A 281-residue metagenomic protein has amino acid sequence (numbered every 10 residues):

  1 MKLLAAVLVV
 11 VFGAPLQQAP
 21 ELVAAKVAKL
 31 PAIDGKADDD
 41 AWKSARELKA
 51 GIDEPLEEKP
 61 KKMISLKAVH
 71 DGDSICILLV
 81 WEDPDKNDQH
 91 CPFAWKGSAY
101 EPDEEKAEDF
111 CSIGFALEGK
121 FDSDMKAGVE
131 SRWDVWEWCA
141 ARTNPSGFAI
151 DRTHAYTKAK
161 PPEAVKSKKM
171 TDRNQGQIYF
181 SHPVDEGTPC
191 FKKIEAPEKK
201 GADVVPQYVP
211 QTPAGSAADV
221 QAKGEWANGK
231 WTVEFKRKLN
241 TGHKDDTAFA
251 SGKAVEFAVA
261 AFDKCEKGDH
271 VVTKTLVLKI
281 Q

Functional and structural regions predicted by a protein language model:
L3-F12: Sec-dependent N-terminal signal peptides
P15-H90, E198-D203, Q207-A214, V259-Q281: Order/disorder boundary and secretion-linked terminal/linker segments
L16-K36, F93-E195, A227, T241-Q281: Acidic/polar low-complexity flexible segments
I64-K67, V220-W226: Beta-strand-rich interaction surfaces with strong enrichment in secreted/lumenal proteins
G72-C76, F110, N228-E234, A254: A generic structural signal for beta-strand entry/edge sites
L79-D83, V233-N240: Short, hydrophobic/aromatic-enriched beta-strand segments in well-ordered soluble domains
Y179-K223: Glycine-aromatic-enriched beta-strand/loop faces of beta-sandwich-type recognition domains, especially lectin-like
